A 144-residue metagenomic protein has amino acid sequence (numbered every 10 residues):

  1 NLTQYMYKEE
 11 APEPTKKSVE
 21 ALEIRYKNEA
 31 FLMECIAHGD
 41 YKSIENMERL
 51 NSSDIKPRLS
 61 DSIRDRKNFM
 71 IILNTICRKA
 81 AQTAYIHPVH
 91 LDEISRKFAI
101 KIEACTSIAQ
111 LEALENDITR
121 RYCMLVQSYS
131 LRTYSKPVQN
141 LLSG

Functional and structural regions predicted by a protein language model:
N1-V126: Hydrophobic, helix-rich cores of sensory/ligand-binding and other regulatory modules that couple small-molecule
S128-G144: A short, Lys/Arg-enriched amphipathic alpha-helix from helix-turn-helix/homeodomain DNA-binding modules
